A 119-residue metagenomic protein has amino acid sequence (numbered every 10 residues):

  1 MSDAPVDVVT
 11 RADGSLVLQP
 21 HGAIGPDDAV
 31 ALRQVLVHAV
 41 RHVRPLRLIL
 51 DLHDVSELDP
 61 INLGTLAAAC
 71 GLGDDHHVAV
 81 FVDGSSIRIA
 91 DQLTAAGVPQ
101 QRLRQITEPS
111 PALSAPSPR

Functional and structural regions predicted by a protein language model:
M1-E57, I61, A67-R119: STAS-like cytosolic regulatory interaction modules
